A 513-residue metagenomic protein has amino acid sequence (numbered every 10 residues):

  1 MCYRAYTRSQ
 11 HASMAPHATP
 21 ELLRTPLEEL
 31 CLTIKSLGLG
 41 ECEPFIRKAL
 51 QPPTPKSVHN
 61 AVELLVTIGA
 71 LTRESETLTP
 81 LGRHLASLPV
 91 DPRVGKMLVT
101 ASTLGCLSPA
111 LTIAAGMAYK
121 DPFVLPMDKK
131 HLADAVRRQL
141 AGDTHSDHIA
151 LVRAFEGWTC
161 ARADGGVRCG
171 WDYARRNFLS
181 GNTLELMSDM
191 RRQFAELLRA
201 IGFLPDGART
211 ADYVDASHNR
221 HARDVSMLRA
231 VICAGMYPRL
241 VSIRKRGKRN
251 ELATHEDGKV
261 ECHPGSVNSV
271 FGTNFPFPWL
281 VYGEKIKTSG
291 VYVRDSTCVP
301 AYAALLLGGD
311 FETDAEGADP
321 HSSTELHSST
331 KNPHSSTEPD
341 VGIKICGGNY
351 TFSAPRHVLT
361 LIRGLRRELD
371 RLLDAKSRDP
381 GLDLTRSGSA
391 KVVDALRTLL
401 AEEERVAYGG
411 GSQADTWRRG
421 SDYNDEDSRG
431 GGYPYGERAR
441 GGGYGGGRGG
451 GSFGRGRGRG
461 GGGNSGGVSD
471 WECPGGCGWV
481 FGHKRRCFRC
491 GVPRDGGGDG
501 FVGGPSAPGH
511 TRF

Functional and structural regions predicted by a protein language model:
M1-R363, R367: Second RecA-like catalytic domain
A5, L37-G38, I232, L252 (+7 more regions): Bulky hydrophobic/aromatic packing residues
T67-I68, L81, P122, T254 (+7 more regions): Generic detector of bulky aromatic hydrophobic side chains
A133-D134, I149, D172, M187 (+12 more regions): General helical secondary-structure elements
T144, H148, T183, P320-S322 (+12 more regions): Short linear motifs in intrinsically disordered/low-complexity regions
E261, P339, K344-G430: Charged, non-catalytic accessory extensions
G410-F513: Intrinsically disordered, low-complexity arginine-rich tails of RNA-binding/processing proteins
